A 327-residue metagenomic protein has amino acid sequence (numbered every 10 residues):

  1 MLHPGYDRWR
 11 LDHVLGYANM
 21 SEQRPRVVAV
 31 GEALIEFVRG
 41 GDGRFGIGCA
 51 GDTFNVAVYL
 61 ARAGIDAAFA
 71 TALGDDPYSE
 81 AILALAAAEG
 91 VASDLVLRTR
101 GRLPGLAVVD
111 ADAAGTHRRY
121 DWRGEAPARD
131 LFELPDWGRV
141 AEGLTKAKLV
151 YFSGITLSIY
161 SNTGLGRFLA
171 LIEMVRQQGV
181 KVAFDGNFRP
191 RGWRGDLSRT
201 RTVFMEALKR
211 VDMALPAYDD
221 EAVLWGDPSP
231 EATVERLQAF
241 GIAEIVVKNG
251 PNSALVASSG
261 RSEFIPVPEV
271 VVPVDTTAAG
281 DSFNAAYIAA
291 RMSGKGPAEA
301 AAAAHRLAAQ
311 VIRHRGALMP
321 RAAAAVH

Functional and structural regions predicted by a protein language model:
L2, Y6-R26, E173-Q177, G226 (+1 more regions): Conserved phosphate-binding/catalytic region of the ribokinase-like
H3-A92, P273: Glycine-rich phosphate/adenosyl-contacting loop at the front of the ribokinase-like
V28, A68, V182-A183, V246: Structural detector of well-ordered beta-strand residues that form the stable sheet scaffold of enzyme domains
A33, G186, S282: Active-site metal-binding loops of divalent metal-dependent hydrolases
F37, D66-I155, H327: Conserved N-terminal subdomain of the carbohydrate kinase-like
L60, A217, G280: Short, conserved phosphate/pyrophosphate- and ester-handling motifs at nucleotide-, phospho-/glycolipid
L149, G154-E235, N252-A254: Conserved beta-alpha-beta core of the PfkB/ribokinase-like small-molecule kinase fold
